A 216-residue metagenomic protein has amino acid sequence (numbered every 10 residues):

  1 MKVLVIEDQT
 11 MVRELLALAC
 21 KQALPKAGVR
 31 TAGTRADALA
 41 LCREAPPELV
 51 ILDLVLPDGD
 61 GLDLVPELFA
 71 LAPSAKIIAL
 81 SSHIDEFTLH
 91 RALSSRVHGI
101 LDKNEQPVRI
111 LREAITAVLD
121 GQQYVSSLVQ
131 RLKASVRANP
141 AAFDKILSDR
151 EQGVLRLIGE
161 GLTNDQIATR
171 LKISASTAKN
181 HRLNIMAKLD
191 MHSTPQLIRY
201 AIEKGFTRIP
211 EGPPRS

Functional and structural regions predicted by a protein language model:
E7-Q9: Conserved acidic carboxylate
T31-L49: Acidic, metal-coordinating helix/loop segments flanking the phosphotransfer/catalytic sites of two-component signaling
T34, D60-D63: Acidic catalytic/metal-coordinating carboxylates
D53-L54, S81: Active-site residues of response regulator receiver
P57: The feature encodes the CheY-like receiver
L62-S74, H90: Short amphipathic alpha-helix used as the core "switch/output" element in two-component signaling
L89-K145, D149, G153, F206: Short, flexible helix-to-coil linker/hinge segments that flank and couple to helix-turn-helix
G161-Q196, E203: Recognition helix of helix-turn-helix DNA-binding domains
